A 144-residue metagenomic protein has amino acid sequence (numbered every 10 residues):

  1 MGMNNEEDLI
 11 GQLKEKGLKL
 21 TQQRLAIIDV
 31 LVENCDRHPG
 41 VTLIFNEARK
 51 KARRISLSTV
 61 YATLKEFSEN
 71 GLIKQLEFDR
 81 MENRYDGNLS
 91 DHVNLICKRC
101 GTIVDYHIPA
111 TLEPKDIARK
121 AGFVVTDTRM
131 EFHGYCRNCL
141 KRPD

Functional and structural regions predicted by a protein language model:
N4-G17: Short, Lys/Arg-enriched N-terminal segment that forms or immediately precedes the first helix of a structured domain
L20-Q22: Short helix-coil-helix linker/hinge
L25-V30: Pre-recognition alpha-helix immediately N-terminal to the DNA-recognition helix within helix-turn-helix or winged-helix
N34, G40-A52: DNA-recognition alpha helix
V60-N70: Basic amphipathic alpha-helical segments that dock to polyanions
E69-D144: Non-DNA-binding regulatory cores of transcription-related proteins, predominantly C-terminal effector-binding
